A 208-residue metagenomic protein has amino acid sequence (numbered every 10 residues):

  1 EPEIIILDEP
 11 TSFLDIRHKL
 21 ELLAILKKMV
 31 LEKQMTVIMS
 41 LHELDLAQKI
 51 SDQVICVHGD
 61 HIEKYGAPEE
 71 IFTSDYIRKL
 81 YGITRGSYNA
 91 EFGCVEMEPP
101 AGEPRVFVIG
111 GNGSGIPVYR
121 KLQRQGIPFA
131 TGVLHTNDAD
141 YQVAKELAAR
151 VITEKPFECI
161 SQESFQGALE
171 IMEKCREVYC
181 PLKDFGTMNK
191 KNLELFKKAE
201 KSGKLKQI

Functional and structural regions predicted by a protein language model:
I5-D8: Catalytic Walker B motif of ABC-type/P-loop ATPase nucleotide-binding domains
T11-S12: Short loop immediately C-terminal to the Walker-B catalytic DE motif in ABC-type ATPase nucleotide-binding domains
D15: ABC-family nucleotide-binding domains
L20-K33: Helical segment within the ABC ATPase nucleotide-binding domain
L41-H42: H-loop/switch region of ABC-family ATPase nucleotide-binding domains
A47-K49: A short, surface-exposed alpha-helical micro-motif characterized by mixed small hydrophobic and charged/polar residues
I55, G59-E70: Conserved switch/coupling elements of ABC/ABC-like ATPase nucleotide-binding domains
G82-E163, C180-P181, G186-K190, Q207-I208: ABC ATPase nucleotide-binding domains
